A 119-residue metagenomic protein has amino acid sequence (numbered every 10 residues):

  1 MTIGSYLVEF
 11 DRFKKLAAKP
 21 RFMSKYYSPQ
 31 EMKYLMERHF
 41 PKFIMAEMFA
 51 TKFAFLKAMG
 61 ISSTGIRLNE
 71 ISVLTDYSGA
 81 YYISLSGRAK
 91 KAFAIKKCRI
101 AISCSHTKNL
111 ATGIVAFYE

Functional and structural regions predicted by a protein language model:
M1-E119: Core catalytic alpha/beta fold that binds nucleotide/phospho-ligands
